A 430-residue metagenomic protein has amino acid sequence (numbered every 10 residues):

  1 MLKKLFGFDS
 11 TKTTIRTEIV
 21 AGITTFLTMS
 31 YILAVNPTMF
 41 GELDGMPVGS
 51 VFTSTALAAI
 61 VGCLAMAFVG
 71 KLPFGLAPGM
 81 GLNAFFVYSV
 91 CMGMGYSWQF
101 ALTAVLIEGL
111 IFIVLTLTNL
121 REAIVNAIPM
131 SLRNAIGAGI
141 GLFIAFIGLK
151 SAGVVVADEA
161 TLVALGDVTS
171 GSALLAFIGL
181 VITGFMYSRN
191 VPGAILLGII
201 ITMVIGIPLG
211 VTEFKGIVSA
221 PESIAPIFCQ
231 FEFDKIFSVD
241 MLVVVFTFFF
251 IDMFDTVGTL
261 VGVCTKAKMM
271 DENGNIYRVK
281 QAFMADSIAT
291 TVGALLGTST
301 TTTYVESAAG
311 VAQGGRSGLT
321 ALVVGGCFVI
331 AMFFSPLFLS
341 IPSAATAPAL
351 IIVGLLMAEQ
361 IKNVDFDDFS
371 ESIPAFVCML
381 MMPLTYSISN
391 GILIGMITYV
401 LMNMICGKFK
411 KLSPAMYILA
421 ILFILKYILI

Functional and structural regions predicted by a protein language model:
M1-S50, V163-L165, L197-K280, I421-L425: Helix-loop-helix hairpins and the membrane-proximal interhelical loops of multi-pass alpha-helical transport proteins
L2-N36, A58, G79-Y88, M92-G137 (+1 more regions): Helix-loop-helix junctions within the multi-pass membrane cores of secondary transporters/permeases
I19, M39, I124, G193 (+3 more regions): Residue-level signature of catalytic and energy-coupling elements of molecular machines, predominantly ATP/GTP-dependent
I23-S30, V61, F68, L149 (+3 more regions): Hydrophobic/aromatic residues within the transmembrane alpha-helices of Major Facilitator Superfamily
D44-L64: Loop-to-helix transition at the N-terminal end of transmembrane alpha-helices
A59-M80, I111: Juxtamembrane transmembrane-helix boundary signature
M94-P208, T212, L322-I430: Membrane-embedded alpha-helical modules
